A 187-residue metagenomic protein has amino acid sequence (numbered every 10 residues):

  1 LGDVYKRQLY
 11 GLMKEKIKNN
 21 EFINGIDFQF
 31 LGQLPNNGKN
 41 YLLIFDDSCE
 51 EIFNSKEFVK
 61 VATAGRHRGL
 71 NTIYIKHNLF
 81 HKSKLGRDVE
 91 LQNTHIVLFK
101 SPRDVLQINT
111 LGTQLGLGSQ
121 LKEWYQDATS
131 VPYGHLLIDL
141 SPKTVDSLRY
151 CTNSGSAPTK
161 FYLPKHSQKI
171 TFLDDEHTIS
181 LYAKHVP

Functional and structural regions predicted by a protein language model:
L1-Y5: Short, small-residue-biased leader/transition segments that mark boundaries at the very start of proteins
Y10-E15, H81-V145: Conserved ATP-driven motor cores of ASCE-family P-loop NTPases powering translocation/secretion/packaging/pilus
M13-L34: Short glycine-rich substrate-engagement loop in P-loop NTPases that contacts/grips substrate
P35-F53: Conserved P-loop NTPase "ATPase switch" module shared by AAA+ and STAND
K39-L42, R68-Y74: Loop/turn-to-beta-strand initiation segments
S48-F58, K82-G86: Conserved ATPase-coupling elements of RecA-like P-loop NTPase cores
E57-R68, D88-V89: Catalytic-core regions built around general acid/base machinery
V131-P187: Conserved P-loop NTPase motor module
